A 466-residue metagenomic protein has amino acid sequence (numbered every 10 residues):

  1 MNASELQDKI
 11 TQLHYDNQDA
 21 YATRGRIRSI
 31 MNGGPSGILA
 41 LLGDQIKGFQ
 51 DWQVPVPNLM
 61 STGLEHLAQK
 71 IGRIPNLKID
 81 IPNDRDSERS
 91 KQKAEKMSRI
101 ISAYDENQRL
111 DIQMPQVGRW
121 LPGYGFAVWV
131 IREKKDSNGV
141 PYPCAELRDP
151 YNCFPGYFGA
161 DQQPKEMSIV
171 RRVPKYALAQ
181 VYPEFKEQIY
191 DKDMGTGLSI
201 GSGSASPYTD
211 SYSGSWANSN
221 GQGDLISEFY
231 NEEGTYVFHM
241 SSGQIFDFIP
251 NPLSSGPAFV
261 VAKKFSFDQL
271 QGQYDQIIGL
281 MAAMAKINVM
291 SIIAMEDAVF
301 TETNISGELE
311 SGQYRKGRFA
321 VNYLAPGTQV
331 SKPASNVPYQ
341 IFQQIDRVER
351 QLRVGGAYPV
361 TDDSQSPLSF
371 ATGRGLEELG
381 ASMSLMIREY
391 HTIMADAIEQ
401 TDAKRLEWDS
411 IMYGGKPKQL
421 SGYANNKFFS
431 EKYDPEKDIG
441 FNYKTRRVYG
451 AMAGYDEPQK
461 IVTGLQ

Functional and structural regions predicted by a protein language model:
M1-S204, D346, Q400: Extended, helix-rich architectural segments
N2-A22, S29, I131-A325, V330-A334 (+1 more regions): Structured, contiguous alpha/beta core segments that scaffold functional sites
E5, H14, S29, L41 (+11 more regions): Intrinsic disorder/low-complexity signature
V56-P75, N83-K91, W129, S242-G243 (+2 more regions): Long amphipathic alpha-helical segments
S61-K70, Y124-F126, I278-A294, T463-G464: Short, hydrophobic/amphipathic alpha-helical patches that form generic packing surfaces within helical domains
S87-A94, N107-D111, L270-M281, A285 (+3 more regions): Generic detection of long, well-ordered alpha-helical segments
E106, K286, V354-Y358: Short, intrinsically disordered, mixed-charge
